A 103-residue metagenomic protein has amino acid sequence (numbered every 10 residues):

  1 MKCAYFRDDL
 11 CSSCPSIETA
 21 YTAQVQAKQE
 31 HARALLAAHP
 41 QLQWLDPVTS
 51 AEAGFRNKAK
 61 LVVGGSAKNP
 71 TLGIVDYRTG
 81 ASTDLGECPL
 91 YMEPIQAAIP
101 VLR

Functional and structural regions predicted by a protein language model:
M1-R103: Non-catalytic accessory regions of SAM-dependent methyltransferases
